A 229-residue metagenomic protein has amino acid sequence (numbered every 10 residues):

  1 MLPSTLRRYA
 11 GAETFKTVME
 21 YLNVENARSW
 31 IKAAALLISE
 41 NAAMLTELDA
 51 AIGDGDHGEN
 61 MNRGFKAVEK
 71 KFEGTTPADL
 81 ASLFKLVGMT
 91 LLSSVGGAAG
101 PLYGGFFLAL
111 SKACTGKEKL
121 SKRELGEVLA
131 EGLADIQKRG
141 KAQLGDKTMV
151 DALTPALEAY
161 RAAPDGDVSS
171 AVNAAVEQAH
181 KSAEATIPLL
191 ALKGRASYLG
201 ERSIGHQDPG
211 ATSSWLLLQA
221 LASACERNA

Functional and structural regions predicted by a protein language model:
R7-R8: Compositionally biased, intrinsically disordered low-complexity segments enriched in Pro/Arg/Gln/His
F15-A229: N-terminal loops that bind phosphate or other acidic moieties and the adjacent beta-alpha structural core
